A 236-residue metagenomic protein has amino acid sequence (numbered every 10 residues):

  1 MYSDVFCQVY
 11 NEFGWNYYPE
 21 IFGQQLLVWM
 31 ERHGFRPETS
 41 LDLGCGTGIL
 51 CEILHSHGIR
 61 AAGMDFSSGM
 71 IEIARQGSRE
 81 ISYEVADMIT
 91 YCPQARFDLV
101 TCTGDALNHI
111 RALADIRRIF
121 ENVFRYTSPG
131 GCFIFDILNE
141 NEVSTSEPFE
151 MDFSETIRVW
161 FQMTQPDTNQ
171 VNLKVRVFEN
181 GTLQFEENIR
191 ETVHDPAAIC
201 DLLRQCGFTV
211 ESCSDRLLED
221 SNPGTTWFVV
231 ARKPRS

Functional and structural regions predicted by a protein language model:
M1-R36: Conserved class I S-adenosyl-L-methionine
L41, G48-T90: Class I SAM-dependent methyltransferase SAM/SAH-binding core
C92-L99: A short acidic, Gly/Pro-enriched loop at the edge of an enzyme's catalytic core that lines a small-molecule cofactor
T103-D105: Residues lining the SAM
N108-I110: A short His-aromatic
R117-P129: A short glycine-rich, Lys/Arg-flanked "PGG" loop and its adjoining helix->strand segment in the class I
I134-L202: SAM-dependent methyltransferase
A198-S236: C-terminal lobe and adjacent flexible extensions of AdoMet/dcAdoMet transferase-like proteins
